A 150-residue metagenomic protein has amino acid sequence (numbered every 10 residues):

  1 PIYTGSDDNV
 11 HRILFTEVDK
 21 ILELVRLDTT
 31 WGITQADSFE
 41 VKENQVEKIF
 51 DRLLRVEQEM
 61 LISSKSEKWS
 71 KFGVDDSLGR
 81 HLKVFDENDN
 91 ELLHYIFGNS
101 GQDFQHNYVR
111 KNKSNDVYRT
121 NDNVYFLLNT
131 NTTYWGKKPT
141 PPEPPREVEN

Functional and structural regions predicted by a protein language model:
P1-N150: A short-motif feature that recognizes glycine-rich, charge-decorated loops that bind or process nucleotide phosphates
